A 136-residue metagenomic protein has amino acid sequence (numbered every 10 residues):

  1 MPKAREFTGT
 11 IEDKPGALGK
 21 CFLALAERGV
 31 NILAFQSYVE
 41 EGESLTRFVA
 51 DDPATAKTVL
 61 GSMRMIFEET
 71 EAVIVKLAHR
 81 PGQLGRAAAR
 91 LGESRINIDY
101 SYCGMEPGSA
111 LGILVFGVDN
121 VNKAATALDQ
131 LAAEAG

Functional and structural regions predicted by a protein language model:
M1-G136: A conserved regulatory-domain signal marking ACT and ACT-like small-molecule sensing domains and adjacent regulatory
